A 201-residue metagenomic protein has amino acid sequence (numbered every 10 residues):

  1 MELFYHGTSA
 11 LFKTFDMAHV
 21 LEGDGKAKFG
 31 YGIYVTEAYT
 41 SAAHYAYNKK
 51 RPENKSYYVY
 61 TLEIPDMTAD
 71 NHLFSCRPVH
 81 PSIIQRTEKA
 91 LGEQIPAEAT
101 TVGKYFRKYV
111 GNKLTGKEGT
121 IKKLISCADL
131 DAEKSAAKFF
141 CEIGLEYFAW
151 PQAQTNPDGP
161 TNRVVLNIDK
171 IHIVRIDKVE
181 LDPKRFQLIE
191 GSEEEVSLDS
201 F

Functional and structural regions predicted by a protein language model:
M1-K28, T36, A46-F201: Active-site and NAD+-binding cores of ADP-ribose-processing enzymes
G32: Active-site rim elements
S41-A42: A generic structural signal for short hydrophobic patches within well-formed alpha-helices
